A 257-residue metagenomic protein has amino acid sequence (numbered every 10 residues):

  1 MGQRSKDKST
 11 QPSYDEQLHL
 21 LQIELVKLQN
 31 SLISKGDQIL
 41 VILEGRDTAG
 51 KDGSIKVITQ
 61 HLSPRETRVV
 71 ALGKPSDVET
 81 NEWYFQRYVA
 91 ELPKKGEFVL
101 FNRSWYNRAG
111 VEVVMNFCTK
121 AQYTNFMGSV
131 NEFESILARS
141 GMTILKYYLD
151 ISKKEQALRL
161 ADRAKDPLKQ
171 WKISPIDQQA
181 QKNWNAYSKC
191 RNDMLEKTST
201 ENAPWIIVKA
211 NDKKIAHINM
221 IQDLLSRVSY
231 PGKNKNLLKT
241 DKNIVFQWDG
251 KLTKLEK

Functional and structural regions predicted by a protein language model:
M1-K257: Glycine-rich phosphate-binding loop of ATP-dependent small-molecule kinases
